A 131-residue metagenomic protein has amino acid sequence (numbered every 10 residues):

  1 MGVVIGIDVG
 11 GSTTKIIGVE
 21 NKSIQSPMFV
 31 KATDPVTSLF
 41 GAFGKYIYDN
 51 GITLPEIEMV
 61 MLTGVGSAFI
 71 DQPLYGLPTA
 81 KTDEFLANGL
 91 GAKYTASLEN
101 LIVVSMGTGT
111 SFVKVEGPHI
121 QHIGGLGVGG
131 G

Functional and structural regions predicted by a protein language model:
G2-D8, I57-M61, L101-S105, I123-G125: Short glycine-aspartate micro-motif
V3-G41, I120: Short glycine-rich, Thr/Ser-proximal phosphate-binding strand/loop in the N-terminal lobe of ATP-dependent enzymes
D8-T13, V65, S105-G109, L126-G131: A short acidic Gly-Thr/Ser loop motif
F29-A32, F43, Y48-E84, G117-H122: Short beta-strand-loop/turn "lid" adjacent to the catalytic site in phosphate-handling enzymes
A32-L39, K81, F85, L126 (+1 more regions): Generic structural signal for well-ordered, non-membrane alpha-helical segments in soluble metabolic enzymes
L39-Y46, N88-A92: Generic hydrophobic alpha-helical segments
I70, Y75-V104, G109-H119: Conserved phosphate-binding catalytic cores of ATP/NTP-utilizing and phosphoryl-transfer enzymes
K93, P118-G131: Glycine-rich phosphate-binding loop plus the immediately following alpha-helix
